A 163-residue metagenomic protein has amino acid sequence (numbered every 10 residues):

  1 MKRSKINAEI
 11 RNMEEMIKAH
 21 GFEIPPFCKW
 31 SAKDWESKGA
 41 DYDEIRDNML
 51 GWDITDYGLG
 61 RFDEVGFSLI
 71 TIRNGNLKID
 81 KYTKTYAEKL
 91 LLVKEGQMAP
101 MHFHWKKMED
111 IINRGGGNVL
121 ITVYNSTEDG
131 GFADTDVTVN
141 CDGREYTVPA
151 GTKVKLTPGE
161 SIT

Functional and structural regions predicted by a protein language model:
M1-Y86: A short, N-terminal "cap"/entry segment at the start of jelly-roll beta-barrel domains of the cupin/DSBH fold
H20-I24, I121-N125, P149: Short, solvent-exposed cationic patches
K78-A87, M98-D110, R114-G115, P149: A short beta-loop-beta micro-motif enriched in histidine and acidic residues
L91-K94, T163: Structural recognition of beta-strand segments within beta-rich domains
K94-E95, K107-E109, N113-D129, A133-V137 (+1 more regions): Glycine- and acidic-residue-biased ligand/ion/polar-headgroup-sensing regions
P149-T163: Conserved metal-binding segment of the jelly-roll/cupin
